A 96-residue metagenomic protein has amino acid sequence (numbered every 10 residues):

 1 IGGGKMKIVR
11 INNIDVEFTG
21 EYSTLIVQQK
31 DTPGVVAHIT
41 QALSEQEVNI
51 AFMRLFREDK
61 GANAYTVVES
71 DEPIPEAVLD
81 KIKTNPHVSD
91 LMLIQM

Functional and structural regions predicted by a protein language model:
I1-M96: A conserved regulatory-domain signal marking ACT and ACT-like small-molecule sensing domains and adjacent regulatory
